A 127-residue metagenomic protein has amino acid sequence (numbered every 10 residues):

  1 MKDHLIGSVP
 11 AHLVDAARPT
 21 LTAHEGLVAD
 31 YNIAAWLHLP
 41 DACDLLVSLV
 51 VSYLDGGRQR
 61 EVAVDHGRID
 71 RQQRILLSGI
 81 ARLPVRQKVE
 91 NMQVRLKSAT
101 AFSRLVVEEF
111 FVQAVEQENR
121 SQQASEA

Functional and structural regions predicted by a protein language model:
M1-A127: Extracellular and organelle-lumenal recognition/adhesion modules and their flexible linkers in secreted
